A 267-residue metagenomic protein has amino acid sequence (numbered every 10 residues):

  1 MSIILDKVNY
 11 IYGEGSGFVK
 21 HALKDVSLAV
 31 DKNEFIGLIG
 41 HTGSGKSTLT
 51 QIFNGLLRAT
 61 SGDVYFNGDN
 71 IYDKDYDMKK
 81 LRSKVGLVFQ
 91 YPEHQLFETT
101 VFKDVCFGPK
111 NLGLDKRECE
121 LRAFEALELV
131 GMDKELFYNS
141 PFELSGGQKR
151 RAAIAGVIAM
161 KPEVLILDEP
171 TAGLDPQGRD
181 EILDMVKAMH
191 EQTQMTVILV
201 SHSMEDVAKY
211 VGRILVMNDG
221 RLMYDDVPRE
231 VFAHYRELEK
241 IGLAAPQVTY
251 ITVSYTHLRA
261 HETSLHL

Functional and structural regions predicted by a protein language model:
N54: Helix-to-loop junction immediately C-terminal to a conserved catalytic motif
G62-D73, L81: Conserved ABC transporter NBD signature motif
R117-E135: Conserved ABC ATPase "signature" region
S140-L144, Q148: Conserved ABC ATPase signature
K161: Conserved catalytic motifs of ABC-family nucleotide-binding domains
L165-D168: Catalytic Walker B motif of ABC-type/P-loop ATPase nucleotide-binding domains
T256-T263: Conserved small/polar residues in nucleotide/adenosyl-binding loops
